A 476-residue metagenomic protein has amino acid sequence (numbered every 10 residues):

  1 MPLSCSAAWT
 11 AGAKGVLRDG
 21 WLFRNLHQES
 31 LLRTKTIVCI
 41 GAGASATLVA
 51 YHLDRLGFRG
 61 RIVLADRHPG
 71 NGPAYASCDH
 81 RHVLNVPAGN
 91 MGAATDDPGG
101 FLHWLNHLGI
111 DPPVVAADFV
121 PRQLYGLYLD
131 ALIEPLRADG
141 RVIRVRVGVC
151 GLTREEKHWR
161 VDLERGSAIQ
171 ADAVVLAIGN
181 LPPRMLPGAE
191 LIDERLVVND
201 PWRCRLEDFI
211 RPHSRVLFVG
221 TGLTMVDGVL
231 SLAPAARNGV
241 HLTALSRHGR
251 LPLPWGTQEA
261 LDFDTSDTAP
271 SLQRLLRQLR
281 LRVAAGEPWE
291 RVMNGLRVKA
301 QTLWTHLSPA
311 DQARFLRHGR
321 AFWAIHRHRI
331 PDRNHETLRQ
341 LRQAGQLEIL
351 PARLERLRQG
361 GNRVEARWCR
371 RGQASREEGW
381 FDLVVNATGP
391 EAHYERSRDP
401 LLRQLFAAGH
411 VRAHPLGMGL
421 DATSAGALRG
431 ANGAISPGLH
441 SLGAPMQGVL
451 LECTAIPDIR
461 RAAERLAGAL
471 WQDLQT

Functional and structural regions predicted by a protein language model:
L26, L31-G60, A65-P69, P73 (+2 more regions): Flavin (primarily FAD) cofactor-binding/catalytic cores of flavoenzymes
C78-L102, A260-Q273: N-terminal glycine-rich dinucleotide-binding loop that anchors FAD/FMN and/or NAD(P) in oxidoreductases
N106-D111: Extracytosolic helix-loop segments that constitute the early lumenal/periplasmic catalytic or substrate-binding loops
